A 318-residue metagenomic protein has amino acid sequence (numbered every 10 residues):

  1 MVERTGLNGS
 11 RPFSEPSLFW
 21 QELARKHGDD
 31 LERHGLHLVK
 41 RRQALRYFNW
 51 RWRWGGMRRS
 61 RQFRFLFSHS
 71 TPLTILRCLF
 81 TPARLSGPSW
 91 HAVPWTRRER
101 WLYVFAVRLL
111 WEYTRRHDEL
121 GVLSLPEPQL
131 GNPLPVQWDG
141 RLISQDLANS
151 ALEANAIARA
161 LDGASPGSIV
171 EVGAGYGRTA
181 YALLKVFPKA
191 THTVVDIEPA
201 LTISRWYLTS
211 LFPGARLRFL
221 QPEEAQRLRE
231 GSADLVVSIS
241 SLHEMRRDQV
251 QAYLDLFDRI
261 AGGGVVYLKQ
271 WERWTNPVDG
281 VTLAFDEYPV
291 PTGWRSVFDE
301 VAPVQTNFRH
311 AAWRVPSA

Functional and structural regions predicted by a protein language model:
R33-A164: Conserved Class I S-adenosyl-L-methionine-dependent methyltransferase catalytic core
S165-G175: Conserved class I S-adenosyl-L-methionine
Y176-F187: Conserved SAM-binding loop of SAM-dependent methyltransferases across substrates and taxa, primarily the Class I
W206-E230: S-adenosyl-L-methionine
V237: A conserved beta-strand element that flanks and buttresses the S-adenosyl-L-methionine
M245-F257: A short, conserved alpha-helix within the catalytic core of class I
G262-R273: Conserved beta-strand signature within the Rossmann-like core of class I S-adenosyl-L-methionine
R295-A318: Core SAM-dependent methyltransferase catalytic element
